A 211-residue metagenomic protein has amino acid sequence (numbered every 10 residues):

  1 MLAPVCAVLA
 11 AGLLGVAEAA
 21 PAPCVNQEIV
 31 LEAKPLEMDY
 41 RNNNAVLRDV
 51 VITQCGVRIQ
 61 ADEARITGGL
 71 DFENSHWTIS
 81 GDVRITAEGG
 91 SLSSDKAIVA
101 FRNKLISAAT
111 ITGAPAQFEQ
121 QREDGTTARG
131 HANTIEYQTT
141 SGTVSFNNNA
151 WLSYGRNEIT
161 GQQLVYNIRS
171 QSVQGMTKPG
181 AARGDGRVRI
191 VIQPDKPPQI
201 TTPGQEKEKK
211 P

Functional and structural regions predicted by a protein language model:
M1-P211: Mature-chain termini and adjacent capping regions
